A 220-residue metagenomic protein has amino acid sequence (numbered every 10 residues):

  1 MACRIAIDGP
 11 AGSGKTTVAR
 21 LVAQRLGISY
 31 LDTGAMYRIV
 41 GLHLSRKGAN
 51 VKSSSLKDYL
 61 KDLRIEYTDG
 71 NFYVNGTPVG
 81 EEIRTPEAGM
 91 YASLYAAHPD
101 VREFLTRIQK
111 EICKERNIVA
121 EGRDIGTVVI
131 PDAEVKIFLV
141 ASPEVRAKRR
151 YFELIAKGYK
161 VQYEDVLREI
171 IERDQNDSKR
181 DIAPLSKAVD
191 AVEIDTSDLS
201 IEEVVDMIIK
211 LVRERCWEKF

Functional and structural regions predicted by a protein language model:
I7: Hydrophobic anchor at the beta1->P-loop junction of P-loop NTPases
P10: P-loop (Walker A) phosphate-binding loop of NTP-binding proteins
K15: Conserved lysine of the Walker
V18: Hydrophobic positions on the alpha1 helix immediately C-terminal to the Walker A/P-loop
Q24-P86: N-terminal phosphate/diphosphate-binding loop that engages ATP/GTP or pyrophosphate donors across diverse enzyme folds
G34, G76, L105, V119 (+1 more regions): Residue-level signal for inorganic ion chemistry
Y59, D69, Q109-E115, R123 (+3 more regions): Small-molecule kinase domains that catalyze NTP-dependent phosphoryl transfer to phosphate-bearing small molecules
I83-A92, A96-K157: ATP-dependent NMP and nucleoside kinases share a basic, alpha-helical "lid"
